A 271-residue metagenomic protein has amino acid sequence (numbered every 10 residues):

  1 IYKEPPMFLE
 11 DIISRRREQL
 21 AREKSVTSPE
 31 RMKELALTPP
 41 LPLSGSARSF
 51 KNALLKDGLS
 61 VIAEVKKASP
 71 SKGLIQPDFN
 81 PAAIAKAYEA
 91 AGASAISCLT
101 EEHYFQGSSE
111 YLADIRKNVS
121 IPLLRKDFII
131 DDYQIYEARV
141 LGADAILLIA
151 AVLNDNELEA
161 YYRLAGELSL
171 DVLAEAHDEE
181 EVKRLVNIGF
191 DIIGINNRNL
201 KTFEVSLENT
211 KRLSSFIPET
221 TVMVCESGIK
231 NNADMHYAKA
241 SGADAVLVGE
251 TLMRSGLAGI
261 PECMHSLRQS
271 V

Functional and structural regions predicted by a protein language model:
I1-P6: Short, Lys/Arg-enriched N-terminal segments with co-localized hydrophobic residues within the first ~10-30 amino acids
F8-Q76: An N-cap/entry alpha-helix motif that binds or orients negatively charged groups
V65, K72-L173, E179-L185, T210-L213: N-terminal active-site wall of soluble small-molecule enzyme domains
V65, T100-E101, A150, N197 (+2 more regions): Short secondary-structure boundary segments
I130-G142, H177-G189, C225, I229-V248 (+1 more regions): Catalytic cores of alpha/beta
E137-E157, G194-F203, A243-M264: Glycine-rich phosphate-binding active-site loops on the catalytic face of alpha/beta enzymes
I192-M235, K239-V248: Catalytic-face loop-and-helix region of soluble metabolic enzyme cores
R212-F216, K239, M253-V271: C-terminal helical cap(s) of enzyme catalytic domains, especially alpha/beta-barrels
